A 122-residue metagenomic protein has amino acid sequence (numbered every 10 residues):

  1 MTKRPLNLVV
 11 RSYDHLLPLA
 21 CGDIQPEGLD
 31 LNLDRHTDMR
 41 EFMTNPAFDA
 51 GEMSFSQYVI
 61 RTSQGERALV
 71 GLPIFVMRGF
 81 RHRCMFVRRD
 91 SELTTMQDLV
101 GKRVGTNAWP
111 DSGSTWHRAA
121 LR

Functional and structural regions predicted by a protein language model:
M1-R4: Basic/polar N-terminal segments that are highly enriched at the extreme N-terminus, encompassing both cleavable
N7, R11-R122: Short, glycine-/small- and polar/acidic-enriched structural segments that line small-molecule recognition paths
